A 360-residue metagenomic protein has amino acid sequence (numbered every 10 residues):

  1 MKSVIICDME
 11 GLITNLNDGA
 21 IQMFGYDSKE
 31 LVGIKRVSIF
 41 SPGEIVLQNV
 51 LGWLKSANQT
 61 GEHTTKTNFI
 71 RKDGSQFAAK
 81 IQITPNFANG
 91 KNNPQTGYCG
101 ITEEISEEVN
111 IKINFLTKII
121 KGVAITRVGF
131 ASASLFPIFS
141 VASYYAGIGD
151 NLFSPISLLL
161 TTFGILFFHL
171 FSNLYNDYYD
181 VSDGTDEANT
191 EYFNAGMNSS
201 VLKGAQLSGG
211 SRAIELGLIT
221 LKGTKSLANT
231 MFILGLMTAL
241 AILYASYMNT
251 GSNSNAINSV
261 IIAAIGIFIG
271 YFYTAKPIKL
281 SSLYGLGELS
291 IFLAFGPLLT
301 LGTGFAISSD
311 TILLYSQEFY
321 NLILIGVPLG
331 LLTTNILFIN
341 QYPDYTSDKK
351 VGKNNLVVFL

Functional and structural regions predicted by a protein language model:
I13-T14: Conserved hydrophobic beta-strand signature of PAS-family and PAS-like sensory domains
N17-A20, K353: N-terminal capping loop/helix in small sensory signaling domains highlighted by a polar->aromatic N-x2-3-F motif
A20-V32: PAS/PAS-like sensory domain cap-loop motif
E30-E44: PAS-family sensory/regulatory domains
P42-Q76: Terminal output helix/cap of sensory domains in signal transduction proteins
R71-D73, Q82-G90, I101: PAS-family sensory domains and close relatives that share small-molecule sensor folds
N93-I105: PAS-family sensory domains
G204, G209-I312: Intramembrane alpha-helical segments
